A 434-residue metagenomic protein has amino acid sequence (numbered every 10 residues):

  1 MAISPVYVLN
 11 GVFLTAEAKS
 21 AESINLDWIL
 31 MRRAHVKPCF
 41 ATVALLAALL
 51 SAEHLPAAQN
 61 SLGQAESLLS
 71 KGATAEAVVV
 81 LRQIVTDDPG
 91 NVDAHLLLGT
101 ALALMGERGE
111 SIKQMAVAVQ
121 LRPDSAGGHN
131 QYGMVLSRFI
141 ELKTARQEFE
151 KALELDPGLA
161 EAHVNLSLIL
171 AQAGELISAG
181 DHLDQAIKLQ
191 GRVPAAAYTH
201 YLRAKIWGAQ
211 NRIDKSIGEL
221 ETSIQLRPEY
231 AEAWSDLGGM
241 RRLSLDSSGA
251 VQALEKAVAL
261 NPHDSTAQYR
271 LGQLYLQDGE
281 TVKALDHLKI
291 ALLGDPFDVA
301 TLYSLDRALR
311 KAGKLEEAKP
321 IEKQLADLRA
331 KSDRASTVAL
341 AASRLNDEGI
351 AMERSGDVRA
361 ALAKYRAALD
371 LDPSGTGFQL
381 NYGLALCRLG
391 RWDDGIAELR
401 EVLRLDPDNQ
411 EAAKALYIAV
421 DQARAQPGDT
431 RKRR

Functional and structural regions predicted by a protein language model:
A2-P5, N10, A16-N25: Short, low-complexity, charge-dense intrinsically disordered segments
A58, V92-D93, A126-G127, A160-E161 (+8 more regions): Helix-start (N-cap) detector for alpha-helical repeat units in TPR-like alpha-solenoids, especially tetratricopeptide
Q59-Q83, D87, T100, L104 (+3 more regions): Alpha-helical segment of the N-proximal tetratricopeptide repeat
S70-V79, L104-V117, R138-K151, A173-K188 (+7 more regions): Structural signature of tandem alpha-helical TPR/SEL1-like repeats, specifically the intra-repeat loop/turn
D87, L121, L155, L189-V193 (+6 more regions): Structural marker of alpha-solenoid helical repeat scaffolds
